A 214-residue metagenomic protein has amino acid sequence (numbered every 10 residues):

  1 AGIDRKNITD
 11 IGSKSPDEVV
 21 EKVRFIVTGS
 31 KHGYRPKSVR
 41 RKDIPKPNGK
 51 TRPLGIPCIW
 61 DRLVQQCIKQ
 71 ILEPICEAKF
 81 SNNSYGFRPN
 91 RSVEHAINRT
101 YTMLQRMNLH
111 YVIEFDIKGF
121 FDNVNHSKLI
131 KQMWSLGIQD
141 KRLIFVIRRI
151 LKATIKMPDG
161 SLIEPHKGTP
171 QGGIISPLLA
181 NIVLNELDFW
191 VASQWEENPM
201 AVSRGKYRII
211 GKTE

Functional and structural regions predicted by a protein language model:
A1, Q70-N83: Charged boundary/loop elements
A1-D17: Non-catalytic, polymerase-adjacent accessory regions of viral genome-replication enzymes
K22-K31, Y101: Inter-domain linker/hinge segments that demarcate the starts of reverse transcriptase and RNase H-type modules
S38, K42, K79-N83, R88 (+2 more regions): Conserved polymerase palm-domain catalytic core
K42-K50, L72, I163: Residues forming anionic-ligand binding surfaces in small-molecule and nucleic-acid pockets of primarily soluble enzymes
P53-L54: Conserved phosphate-binding loops in nucleotide/dinucleotide-binding enzymes
L63-L72, L179-V183: Active/ligand-binding-proximal structured segments within catalytic/core domains that scaffold catalytic residues
